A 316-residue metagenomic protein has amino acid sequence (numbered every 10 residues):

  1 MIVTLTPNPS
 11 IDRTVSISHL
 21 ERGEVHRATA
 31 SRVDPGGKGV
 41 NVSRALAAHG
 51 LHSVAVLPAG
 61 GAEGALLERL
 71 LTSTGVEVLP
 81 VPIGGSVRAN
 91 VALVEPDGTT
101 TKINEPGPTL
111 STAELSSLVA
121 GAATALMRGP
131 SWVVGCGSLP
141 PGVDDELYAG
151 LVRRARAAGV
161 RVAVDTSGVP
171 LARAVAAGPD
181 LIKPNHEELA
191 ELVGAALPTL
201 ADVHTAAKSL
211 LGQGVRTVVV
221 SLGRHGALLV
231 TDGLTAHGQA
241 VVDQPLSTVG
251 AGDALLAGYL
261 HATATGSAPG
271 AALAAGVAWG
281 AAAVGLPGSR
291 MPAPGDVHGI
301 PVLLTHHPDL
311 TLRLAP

Functional and structural regions predicted by a protein language model:
M1-V56, A65-L66, V242, L310-P316: Glycine-rich phosphate/adenosyl-contacting loop at the front of the ribokinase-like
I2, H52-V54, V78, V162 (+1 more regions): Hydrophobic anchor at the start of a short beta-strand that flanks the dinucleotide cofactor-binding loop
R44, A89-L93, G226-V230: Short beta-strand scaffold segments in enzyme catalytic cores
A47-P130, I300-P316: Conserved N-terminal subdomain of the carbohydrate kinase-like
P108-S111, L139-V143, P170-R173, E191 (+3 more regions): Short, small-residue-enriched loops and turns at beta-alpha junctions that line or gate enzyme active sites
M127-G142: Short acidic, glycine-rich surface-loop motifs adjacent to enzyme active sites
E146-V162, T166-G233: Conserved phosphate/ATP/ADP-binding segment of small-molecule kinases
A172, L200-P316: Conserved phosphate-binding/catalytic region of the ribokinase-like
